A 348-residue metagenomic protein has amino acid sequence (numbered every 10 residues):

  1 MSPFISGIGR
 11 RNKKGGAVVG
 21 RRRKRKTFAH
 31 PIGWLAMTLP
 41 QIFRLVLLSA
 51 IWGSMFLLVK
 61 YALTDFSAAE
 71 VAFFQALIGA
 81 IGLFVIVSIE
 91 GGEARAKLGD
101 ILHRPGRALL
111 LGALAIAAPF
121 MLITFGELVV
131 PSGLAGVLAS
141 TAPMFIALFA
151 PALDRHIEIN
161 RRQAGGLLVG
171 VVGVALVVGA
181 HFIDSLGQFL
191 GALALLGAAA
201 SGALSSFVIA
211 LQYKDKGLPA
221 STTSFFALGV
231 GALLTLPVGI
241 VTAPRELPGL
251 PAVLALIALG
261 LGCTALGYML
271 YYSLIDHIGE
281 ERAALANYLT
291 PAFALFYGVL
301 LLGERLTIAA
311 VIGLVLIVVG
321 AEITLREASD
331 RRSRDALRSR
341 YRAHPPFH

Functional and structural regions predicted by a protein language model:
M1-G9, R25-F74, I86, F125 (+5 more regions): Glycine-/small-residue-enriched transmembrane alpha-helix faces in small-molecule transporters and effluxers
S49, F73-F74, I116, A135-T141 (+2 more regions): Helix-helix packing/entry segments at the starts of transmembrane helices
I51-V59, F84-A139, V174-L176, G260-I278: Specific transmembrane alpha-helical segments of multi-pass solute transporters/efflux pumps, especially DMT/EamA
L58-Y61, D65, G79-I101, V171-L186 (+4 more regions): Membrane-interface helix-cap regions at the ends of transmembrane helices in multi-pass membrane proteins
A62, V71, Q75, G126 (+6 more regions): Hydrophobic/aromatic residues within transmembrane alpha-helices of multi-pass small-molecule transporters
D65-A118, T141-A150, A200-V208, S224-T242 (+2 more regions): Transmembrane alpha-helices of multi-pass small-molecule transport proteins
S67-I81, F125-P143, Q188-S201, P251-T264: Structural signature of hydrophobic alpha-helical transmembrane segments
L83, T141-P143, F149, I159-H181 (+3 more regions): Hydrophobic transmembrane alpha-helices of multi-pass small-molecule transport proteins
